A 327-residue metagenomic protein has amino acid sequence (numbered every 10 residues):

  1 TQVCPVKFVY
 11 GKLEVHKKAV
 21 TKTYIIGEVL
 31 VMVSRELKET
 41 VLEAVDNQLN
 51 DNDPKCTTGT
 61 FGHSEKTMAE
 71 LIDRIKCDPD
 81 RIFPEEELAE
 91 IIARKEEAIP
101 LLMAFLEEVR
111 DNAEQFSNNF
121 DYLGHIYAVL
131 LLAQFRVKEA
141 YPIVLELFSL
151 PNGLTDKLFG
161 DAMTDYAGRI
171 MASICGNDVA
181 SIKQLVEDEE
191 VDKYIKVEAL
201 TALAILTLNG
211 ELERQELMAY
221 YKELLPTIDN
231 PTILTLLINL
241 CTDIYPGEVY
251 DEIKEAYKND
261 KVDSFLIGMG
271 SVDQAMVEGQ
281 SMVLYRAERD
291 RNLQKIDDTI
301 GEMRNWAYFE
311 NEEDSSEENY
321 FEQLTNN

Functional and structural regions predicted by a protein language model:
K12-L13, K17-V31: Short, Lys/Arg-enriched N-terminal segments with co-localized hydrophobic residues within the first ~10-30 amino acids
V33-E114: N-terminal alpha-helical scaffold/docking segments in eukaryotic complex subunits
V33-L49, D53, T60, S64 (+13 more regions): Charge-centric, low-complexity intrinsically disordered segments used as regulatory activation/interaction regions
S34, D46, P54, V249-Y250 (+1 more regions): Eukaryotic acidic, Ser/Thr-rich intrinsically disordered low-complexity regions
C56-G59, I82-E96, N118-F135, D156-G176 (+3 more regions): Structural detector for internal amphipathic alpha-helices that build alpha-solenoid repeat scaffolds
F61-D73, K95-N112, V137-P151, S173-E187 (+2 more regions): Amphipathic alpha-helical scaffolding segments comprising HEAT/armadillo-like alpha-solenoid repeats
V191-D192, D229-N230, K261: Short inter-helical turns and helix N-cap capping residues of alpha-solenoid HEAT/ARM repeat scaffolds
